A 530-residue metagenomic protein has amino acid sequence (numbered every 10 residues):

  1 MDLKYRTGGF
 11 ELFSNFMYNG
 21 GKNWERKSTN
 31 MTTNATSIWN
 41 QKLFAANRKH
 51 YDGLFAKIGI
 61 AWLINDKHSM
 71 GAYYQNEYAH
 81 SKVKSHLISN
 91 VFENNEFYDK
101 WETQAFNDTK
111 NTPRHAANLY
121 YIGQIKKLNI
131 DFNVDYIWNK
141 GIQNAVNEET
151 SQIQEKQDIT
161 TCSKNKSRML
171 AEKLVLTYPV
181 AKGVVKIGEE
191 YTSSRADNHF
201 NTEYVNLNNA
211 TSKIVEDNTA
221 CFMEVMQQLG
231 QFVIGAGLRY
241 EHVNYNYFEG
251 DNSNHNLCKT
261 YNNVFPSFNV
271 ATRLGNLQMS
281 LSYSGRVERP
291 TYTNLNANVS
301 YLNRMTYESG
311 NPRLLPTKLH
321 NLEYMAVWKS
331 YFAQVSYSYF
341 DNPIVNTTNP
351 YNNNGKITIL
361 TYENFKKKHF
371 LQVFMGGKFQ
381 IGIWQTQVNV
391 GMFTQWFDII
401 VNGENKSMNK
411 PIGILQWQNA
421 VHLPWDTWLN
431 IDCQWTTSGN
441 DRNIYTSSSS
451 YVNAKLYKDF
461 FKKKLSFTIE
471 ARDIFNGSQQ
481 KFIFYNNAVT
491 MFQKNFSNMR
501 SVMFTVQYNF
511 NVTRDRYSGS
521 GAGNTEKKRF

Functional and structural regions predicted by a protein language model:
M1-L87, F106-K140, L174-K186, E190-T192 (+18 more regions): Membrane-proximal, glycine/serine-rich, low-complexity loop/turn segments characteristic of large bacterial
N23-N30, K42, G53-A56, A79 (+6 more regions): Surface-exposed extracellular loop regions of Gram-negative outer-membrane beta-barrel proteins
E25-S37, V83-K100, I142-I153, D197-N206 (+9 more regions): Outer-membrane beta-barrel translocator domains and adjoining extracellular loop/strand segments of Gram-negative
F44, Y98-A105, T427: A structural signal for the main folded, soluble domain(s) of proteins
R48-H50, N107-P113, C162-R168, L207-D217 (+7 more regions): Replace "Gram-negative outer membrane beta-barrel proteins" with "bacterial and organellar outer membrane beta-barrel
Q157-G235, N252-N256, A271-R273, L371 (+2 more regions): Outer-membrane beta-barrel transmembrane domain signature of Gram-negative proteins, especially the mid-to-C-terminal
M169-K173, N218-A220, S309, L315 (+3 more regions): Outer membrane beta-barrel strand-and-loop segments of large Gram-negative receptors, especially TonB-dependent
H199, I383, F460-K462, Q479: Cytosolic nucleotide-binding catalytic cores of signal-transduction proteins
